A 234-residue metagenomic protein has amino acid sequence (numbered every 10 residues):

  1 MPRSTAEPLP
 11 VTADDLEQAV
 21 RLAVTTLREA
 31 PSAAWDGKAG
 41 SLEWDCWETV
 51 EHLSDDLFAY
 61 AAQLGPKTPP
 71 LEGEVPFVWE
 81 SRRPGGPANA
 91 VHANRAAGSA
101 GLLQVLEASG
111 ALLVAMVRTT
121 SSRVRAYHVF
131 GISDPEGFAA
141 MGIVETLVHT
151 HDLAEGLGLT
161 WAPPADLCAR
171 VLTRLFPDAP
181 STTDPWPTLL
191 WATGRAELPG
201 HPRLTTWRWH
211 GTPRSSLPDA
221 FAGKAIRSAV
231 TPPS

Functional and structural regions predicted by a protein language model:
P2-D15, A19-L22, E29-L42, A59-S81 (+2 more regions): Structured surface interface patches that mediate subunit assembly and partner/cofactor docking
T49: Extended, alpha-helix-rich binding/interface surfaces that flank or overlap catalytic cores and mediate recognition
H52-L53: Glycine-rich loop at the start of a catalytic domain that most often binds anionic cofactors/ligands
A90-V91: Penicillin-binding protein/beta-lactamase superfamily catalytic region
N94: Glycine- and acidic-residue-rich catalytic/RNA-contacting loop of pseudouridine synthases
